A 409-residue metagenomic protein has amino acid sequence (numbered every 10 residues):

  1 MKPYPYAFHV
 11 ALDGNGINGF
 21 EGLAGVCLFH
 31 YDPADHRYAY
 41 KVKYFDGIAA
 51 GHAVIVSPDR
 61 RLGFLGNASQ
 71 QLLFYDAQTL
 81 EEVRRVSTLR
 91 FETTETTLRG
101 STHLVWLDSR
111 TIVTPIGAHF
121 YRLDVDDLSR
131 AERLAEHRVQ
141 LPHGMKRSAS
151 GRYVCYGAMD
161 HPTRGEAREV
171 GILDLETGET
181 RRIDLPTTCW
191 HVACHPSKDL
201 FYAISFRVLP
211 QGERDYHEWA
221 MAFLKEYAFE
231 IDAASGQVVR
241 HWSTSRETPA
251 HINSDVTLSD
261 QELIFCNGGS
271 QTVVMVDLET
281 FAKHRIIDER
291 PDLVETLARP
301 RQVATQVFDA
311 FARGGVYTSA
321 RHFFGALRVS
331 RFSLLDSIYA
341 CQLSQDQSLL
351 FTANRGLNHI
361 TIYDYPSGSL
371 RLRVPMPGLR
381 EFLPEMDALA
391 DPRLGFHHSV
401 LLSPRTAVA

Functional and structural regions predicted by a protein language model:
M1-A409: Predominantly soluble domains enriched in secretory-pathway, periplasmic, or organellar proteins
